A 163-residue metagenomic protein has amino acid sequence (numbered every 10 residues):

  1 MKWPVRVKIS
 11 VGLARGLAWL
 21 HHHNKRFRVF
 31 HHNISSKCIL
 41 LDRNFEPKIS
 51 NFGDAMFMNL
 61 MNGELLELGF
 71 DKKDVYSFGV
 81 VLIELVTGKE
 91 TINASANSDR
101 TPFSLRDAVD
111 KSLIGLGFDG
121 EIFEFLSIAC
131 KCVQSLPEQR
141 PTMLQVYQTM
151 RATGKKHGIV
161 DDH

Functional and structural regions predicted by a protein language model:
M1-K8, F45-H163: Cytosolic eukaryotic protein kinase-like domains
L13, I34, V86: Active-site loop and adjoining helix of the penicillin-binding protein/serine DD-peptidase-beta-lactamase fold
L13-H23, C132: Conserved hydrophobic alpha-helix
A18, K25, T87-E90: A broadly tuned "polar low-complexity/structure-edge" signature
A18-H21, R28, R151-G154: A structural signal for long alpha-helical coiled-coils and helix-turn connectors that form the cytosolic signaling
H21-D42, E46: Catalytic-loop of the protein kinase fold
